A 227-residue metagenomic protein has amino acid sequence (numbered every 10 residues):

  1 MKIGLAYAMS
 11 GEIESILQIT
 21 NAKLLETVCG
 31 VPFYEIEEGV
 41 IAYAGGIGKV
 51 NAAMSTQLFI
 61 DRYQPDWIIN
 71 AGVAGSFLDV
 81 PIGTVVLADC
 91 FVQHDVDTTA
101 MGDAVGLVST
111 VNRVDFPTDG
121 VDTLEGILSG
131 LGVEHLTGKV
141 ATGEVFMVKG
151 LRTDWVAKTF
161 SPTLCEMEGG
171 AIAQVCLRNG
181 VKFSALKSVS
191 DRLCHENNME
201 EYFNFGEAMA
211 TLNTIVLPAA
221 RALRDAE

Functional and structural regions predicted by a protein language model:
M1-Y63: N-terminal short beta-loop-beta anion/metal-coordinating cradle
I41-G45, K139-A141, L186: Active-site-proximal beta-strand elements of phosphoester/diester hydrolases
L58-R62, L78-P81, Q174-K182: Alpha-helix C-terminal capping segments
Q64-P65, I69: Proline-aspartate-enriched helix->loop->beta-strand connector
F77-F160: Mid-sequence, gly/pro-rich, charge-dense loop/helix-turn segments that line enzyme active sites
F146-N198: A C-terminal functional module that forms or caps the active site or interfaces directly with catalytic machinery
L193-E227: His/Asp/Glu-rich mid-to-C-terminal helical/loop segments that flank catalytic regions of hydrolases
